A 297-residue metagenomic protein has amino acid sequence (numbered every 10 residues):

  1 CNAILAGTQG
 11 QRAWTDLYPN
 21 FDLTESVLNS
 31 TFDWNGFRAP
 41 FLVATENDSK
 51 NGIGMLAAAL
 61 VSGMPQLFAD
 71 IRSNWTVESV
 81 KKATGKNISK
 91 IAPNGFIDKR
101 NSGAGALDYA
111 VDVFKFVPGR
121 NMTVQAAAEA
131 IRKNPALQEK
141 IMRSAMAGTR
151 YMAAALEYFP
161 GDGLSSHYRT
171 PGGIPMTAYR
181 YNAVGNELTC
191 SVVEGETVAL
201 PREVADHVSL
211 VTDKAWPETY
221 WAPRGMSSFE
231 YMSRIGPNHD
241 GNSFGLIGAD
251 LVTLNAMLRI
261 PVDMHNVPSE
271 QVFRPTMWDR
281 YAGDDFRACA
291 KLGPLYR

Functional and structural regions predicted by a protein language model:
C1-R297: Anaerobic metallocofactor- and corrinoid-dependent redox/one-carbon enzyme cores, especially those from methanogenesis
